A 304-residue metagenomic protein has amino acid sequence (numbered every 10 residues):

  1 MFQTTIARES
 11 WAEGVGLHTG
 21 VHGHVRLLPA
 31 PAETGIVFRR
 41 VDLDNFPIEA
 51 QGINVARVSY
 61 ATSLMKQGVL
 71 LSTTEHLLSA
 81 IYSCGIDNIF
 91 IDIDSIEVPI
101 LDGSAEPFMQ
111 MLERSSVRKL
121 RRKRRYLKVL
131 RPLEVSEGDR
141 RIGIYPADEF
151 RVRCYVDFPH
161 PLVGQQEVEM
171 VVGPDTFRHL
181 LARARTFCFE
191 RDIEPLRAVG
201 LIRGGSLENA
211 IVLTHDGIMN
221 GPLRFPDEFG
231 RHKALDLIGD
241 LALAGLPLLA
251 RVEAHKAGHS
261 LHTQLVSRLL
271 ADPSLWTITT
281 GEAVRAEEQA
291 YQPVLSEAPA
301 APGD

Functional and structural regions predicted by a protein language model:
M1-N88, D92-D304: C-terminal regulatory domains involved in ligand/effector binding and gene-expression control
